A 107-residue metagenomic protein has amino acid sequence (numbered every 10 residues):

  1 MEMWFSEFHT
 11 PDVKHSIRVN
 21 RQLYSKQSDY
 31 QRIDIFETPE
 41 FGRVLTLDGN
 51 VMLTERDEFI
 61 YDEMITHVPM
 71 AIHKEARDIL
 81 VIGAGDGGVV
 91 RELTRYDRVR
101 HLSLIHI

Functional and structural regions predicted by a protein language model:
M1-E40: N-terminal auxiliary segments of SAM/dcSAM-dependent transferases
G42-V44: A short, structured beta-strand/loop element
L47-F59: Class I SAM-dependent methyltransferase Rossmann-like catalytic core, especially the SAM/SAH-binding loop
F59-E75: Conserved alpha-helix/loop element of class I SAM-dependent methyltransferases that forms part of the SAM/SAH-binding
A76-G85: Conserved class I S-adenosyl-L-methionine
G87-D97: Conserved SAM-binding loop of SAM-dependent methyltransferases across substrates and taxa, primarily the Class I
R100-L102: Short beta-strand element of Class I
I105-I107: Conserved small/polar residues in nucleotide/adenosyl-binding loops
